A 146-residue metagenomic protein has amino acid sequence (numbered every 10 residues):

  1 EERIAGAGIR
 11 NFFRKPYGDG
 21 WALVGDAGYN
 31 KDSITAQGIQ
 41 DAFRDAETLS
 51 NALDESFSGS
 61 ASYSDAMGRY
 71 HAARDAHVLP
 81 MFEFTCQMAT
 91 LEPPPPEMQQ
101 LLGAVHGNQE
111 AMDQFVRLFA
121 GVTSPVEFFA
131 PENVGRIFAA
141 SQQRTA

Functional and structural regions predicted by a protein language model:
E1-S58, S62-S64: FAD/FMN-dependent oxidoreductases across multiple families
N51-A146: C-terminal helical "tail/cap" subdomain of flavin- and related membrane-associated enzymes
